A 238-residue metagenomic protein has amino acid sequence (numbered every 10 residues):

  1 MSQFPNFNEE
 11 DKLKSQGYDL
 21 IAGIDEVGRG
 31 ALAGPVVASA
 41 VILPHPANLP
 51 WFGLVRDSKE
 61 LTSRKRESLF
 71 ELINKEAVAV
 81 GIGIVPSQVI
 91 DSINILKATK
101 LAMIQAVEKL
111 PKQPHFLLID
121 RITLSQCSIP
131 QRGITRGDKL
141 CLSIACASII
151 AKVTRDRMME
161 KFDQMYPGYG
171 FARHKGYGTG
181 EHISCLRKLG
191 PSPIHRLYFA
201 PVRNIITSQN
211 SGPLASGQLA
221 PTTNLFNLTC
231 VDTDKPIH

Functional and structural regions predicted by a protein language model:
M1-H238: RNase H-like, Mg2+-dependent phosphodiesterase core, and more generally RNA phosphate-backbone-engaging helix-loop
